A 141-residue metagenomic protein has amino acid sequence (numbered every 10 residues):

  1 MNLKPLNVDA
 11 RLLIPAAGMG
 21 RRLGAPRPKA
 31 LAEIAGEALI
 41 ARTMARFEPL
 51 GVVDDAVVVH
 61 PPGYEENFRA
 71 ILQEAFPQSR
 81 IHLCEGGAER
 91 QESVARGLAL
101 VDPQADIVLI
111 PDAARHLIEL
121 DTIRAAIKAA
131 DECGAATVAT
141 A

Functional and structural regions predicted by a protein language model:
N2-E65: N-terminal glycine-rich phosphate-binding loop and ensuing alpha1 helix
L6, V52, A75-P77, A129: Short, structurally constrained coil/turn elements that cap an alpha-helix or connect an alpha-helix to the following
L31, L83, A135-T137: Conserved beta-strand scaffold positions in the cores of enzyme catalytic domains, especially in NTP/NDP-utilizing
V53-V57, R80-I81, G134: Short active-site oxyanion
H60, E85, A139: Short loop/edge segments at beta-strand edges and connector loops that shape dinucleotide/nucleotide cofactor-binding
E66-I71: Acidic helix N-cap motif at the loop->helix transition within catalytic regions of sugar-transfer enzymes
F76-A88: Conserved donor nucleotide-binding strand/loop of the catalytic core
A88-A141: Conserved beta-loop-beta/alpha segment of the NTase-like Rossmann-fold superfamily that binds/positions NTPs
